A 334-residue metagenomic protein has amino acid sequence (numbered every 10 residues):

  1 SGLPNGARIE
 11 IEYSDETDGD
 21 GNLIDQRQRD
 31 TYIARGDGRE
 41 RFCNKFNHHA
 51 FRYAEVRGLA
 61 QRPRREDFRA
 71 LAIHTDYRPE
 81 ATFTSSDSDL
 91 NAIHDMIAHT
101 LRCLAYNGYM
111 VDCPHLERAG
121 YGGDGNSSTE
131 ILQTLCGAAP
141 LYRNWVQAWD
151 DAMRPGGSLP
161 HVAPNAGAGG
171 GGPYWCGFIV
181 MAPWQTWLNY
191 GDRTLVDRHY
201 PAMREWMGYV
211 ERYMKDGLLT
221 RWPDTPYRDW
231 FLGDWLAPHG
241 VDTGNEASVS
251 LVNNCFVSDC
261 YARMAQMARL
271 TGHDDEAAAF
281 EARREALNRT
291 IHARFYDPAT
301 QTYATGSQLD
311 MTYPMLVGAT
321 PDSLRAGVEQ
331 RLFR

Functional and structural regions predicted by a protein language model:
S1-P114, G123-D124, P140-R143, P160-P164 (+3 more regions): Extracellular/oxidizing-compartment recognition motifs
E117: Phosphate-binding glycine-rich loops and their immediate beta-loop-alpha structural context
G120-R334: Active-site core of glycosidic bond-cleaving carbohydrate-active enzymes
